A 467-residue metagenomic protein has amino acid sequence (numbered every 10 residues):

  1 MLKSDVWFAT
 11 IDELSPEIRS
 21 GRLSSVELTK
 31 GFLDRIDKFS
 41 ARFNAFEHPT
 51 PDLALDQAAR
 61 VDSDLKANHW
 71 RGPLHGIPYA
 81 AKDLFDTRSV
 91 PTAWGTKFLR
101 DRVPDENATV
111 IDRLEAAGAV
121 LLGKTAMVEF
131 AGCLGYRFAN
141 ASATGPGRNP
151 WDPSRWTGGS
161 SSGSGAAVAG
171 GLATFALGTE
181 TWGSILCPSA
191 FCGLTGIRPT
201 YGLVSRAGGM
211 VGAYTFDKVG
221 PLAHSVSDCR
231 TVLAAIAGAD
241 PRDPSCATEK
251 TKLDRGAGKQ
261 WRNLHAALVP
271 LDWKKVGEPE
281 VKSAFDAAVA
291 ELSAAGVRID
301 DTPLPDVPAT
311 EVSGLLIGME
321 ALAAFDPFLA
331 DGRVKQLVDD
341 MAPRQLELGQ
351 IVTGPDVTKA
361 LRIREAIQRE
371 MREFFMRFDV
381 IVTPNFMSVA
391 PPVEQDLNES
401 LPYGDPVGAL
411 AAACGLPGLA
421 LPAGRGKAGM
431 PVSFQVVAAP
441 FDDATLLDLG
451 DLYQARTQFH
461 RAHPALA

Functional and structural regions predicted by a protein language model:
M1-Q57, A294-G296, I351, A462-A467: An N-terminal boundary/leader segment
G21, G76, A116, V120 (+3 more regions): Glycine-rich, small-residue loops and helix-cap segments that act as flexible hinges at active-site edges
R22-L33, A59-D62, P279-P303, F325-K335 (+1 more regions): Acyltransferase
D64, N68-N140: Acidic/His- and Gly-rich active-site-bordering loop/insert found across diverse amide/peptide-bond hydrolases
H75-W94, Q260-P270, G318-R372, A420-P431: Short helix-loop capping/hinge segments that flank enzyme active sites or metal/cofactor-binding pockets
T92-D101, E278-P279, P391-S400: Glycine/threonine-rich flexible loop motifs
E106-I236, A412-Q435: Short glycine/serine-rich loop segments
R198-S283, R456-A467: A short helix-breaking turn/cap at a secondary-structure junction
